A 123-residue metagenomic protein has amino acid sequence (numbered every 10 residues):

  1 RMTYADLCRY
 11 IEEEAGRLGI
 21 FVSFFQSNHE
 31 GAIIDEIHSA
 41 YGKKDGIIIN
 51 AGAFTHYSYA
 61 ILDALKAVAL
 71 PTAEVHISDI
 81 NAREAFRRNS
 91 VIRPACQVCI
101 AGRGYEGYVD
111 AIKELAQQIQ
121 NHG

Functional and structural regions predicted by a protein language model:
R1-L18: Glycine-rich phosphate/diphosphate-binding loop of Rossmann-like nucleotide-binding domains
L18, K44, V68-P71: Helix C-cap/helix->beta junction micro-motif
F21-F24, A73, A82-G123: Short, glycine-/small-residue-rich phosphate/pyrophosphate-handling segment
F25-H38: Structural motif
S39, S58-A67: Short Gly/Thr/Asp-enriched flexible loops that form oxyanion-binding sites at enzyme active sites
A40-I47: Short acidic/histidine-rich motifs immediately flanking catalytic phosphotransfer sites in two-component signaling
G52-T55, S78-I80: Short glycine-rich anion-binding loops that position phosphate/pyrophosphate groups of nucleotides and phosphorylated
